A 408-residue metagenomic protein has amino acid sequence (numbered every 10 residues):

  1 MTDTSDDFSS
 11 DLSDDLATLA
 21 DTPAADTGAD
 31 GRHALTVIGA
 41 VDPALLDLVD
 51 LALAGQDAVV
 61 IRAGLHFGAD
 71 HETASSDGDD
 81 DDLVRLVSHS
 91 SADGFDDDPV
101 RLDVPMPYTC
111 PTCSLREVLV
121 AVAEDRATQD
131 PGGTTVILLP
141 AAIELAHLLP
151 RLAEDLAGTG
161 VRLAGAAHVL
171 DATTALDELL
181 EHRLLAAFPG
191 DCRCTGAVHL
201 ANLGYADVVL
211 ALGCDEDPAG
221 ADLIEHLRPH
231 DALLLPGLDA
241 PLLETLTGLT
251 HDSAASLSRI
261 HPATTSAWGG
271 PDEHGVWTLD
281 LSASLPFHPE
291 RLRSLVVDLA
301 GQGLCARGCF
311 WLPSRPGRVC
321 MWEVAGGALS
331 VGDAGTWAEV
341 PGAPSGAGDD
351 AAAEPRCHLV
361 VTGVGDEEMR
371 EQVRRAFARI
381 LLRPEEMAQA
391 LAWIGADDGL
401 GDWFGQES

Functional and structural regions predicted by a protein language model:
T2-L19, H66-A69, H168, T174-L176 (+2 more regions): C-terminal accessory "lid"/substrate-recognition subdomains
A17, D21-A24, H33-A167, A172-E178 (+1 more regions): Nucleotide-state-sensitive switch-loop elements of NTP-binding domains
A29-D30, S314-R315, A351-P355: A structural signal for short secondary-structure junctions
A29-L35, D272-H274: A short, charged/proline- and glycine-enriched loop that marks the coil->beta-strand transition at the N-terminal
L45-D47, D217-A221, F287-R291, E367-R374: Short, conserved charged micro-motifs
L53-I61, D155-G165, G204-V208, E225-L238 (+2 more regions): Structural alpha-beta junctions
I137, V209-L210, W277-S282, R356-V364: Short cationic amphipathic helices and targeting signals
D349-S408: Generic C-terminus detector
